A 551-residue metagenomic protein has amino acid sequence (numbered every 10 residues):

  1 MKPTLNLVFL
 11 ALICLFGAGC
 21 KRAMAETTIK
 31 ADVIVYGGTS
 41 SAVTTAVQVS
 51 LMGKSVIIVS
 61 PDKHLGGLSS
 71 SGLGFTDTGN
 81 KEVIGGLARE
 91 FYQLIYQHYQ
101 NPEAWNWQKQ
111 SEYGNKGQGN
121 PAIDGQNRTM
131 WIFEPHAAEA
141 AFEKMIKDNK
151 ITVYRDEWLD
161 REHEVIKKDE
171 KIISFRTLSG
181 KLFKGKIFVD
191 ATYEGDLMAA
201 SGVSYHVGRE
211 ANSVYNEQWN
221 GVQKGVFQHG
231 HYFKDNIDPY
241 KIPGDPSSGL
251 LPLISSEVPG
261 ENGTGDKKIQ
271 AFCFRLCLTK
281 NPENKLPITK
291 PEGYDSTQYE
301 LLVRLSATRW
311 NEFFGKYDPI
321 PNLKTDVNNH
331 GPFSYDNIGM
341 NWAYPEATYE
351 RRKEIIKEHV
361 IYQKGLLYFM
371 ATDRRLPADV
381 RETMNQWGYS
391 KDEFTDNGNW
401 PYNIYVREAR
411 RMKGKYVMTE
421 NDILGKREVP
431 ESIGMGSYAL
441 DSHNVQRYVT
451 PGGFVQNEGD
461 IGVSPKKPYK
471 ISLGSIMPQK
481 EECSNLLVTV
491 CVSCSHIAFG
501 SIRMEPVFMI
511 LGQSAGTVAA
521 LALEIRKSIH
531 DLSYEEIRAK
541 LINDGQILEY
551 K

Functional and structural regions predicted by a protein language model:
M1-T28: Bacterial Sec-dependent N-terminal signal peptides
T27-T39: Beta1/beta-strand and adjacent pyrophosphate-binding region of the FAD-binding site in flavoprotein oxidoreductases
I34, D77-N80, Q126-F133, K184 (+2 more regions): Second-shell loop/turn segments in exported
A42: N-terminal Rossmann-fold NAD(P) dinucleotide-binding loop
V49: Aromatic pocket-lining residues of Rossmann-like dinucleotide-binding sites
K54-S55, S60-E164, H206, V214-N216 (+1 more regions): Conserved N-terminal/central alpha/beta ligand/cofactor-binding core
E139, I166, I173-S174, K181-I187 (+1 more regions): Flavin (FAD/FMN)-binding glycine-rich loop and adjacent Rossmann-like elements that form
